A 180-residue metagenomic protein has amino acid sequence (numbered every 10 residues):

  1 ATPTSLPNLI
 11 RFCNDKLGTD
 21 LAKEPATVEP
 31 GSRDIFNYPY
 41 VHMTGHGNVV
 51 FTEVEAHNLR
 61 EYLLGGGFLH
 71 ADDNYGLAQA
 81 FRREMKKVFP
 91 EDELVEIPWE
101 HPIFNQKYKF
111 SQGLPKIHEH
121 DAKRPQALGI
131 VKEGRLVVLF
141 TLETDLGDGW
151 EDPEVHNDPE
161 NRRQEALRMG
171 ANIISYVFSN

Functional and structural regions predicted by a protein language model:
A1-Y40, T44-G47, V137, D145-L146 (+1 more regions): Aromatic-Pro/Gly-enriched surface loop or interdomain linker that acts as a lid/target-recognition segment
P3-I10, A56, R60, A78 (+3 more regions): Extracytoplasmic/secreted envelope proteins and their assembly/folding machinery, especially bacterial periplasmic
N14-G18, E61-L64, K86-P90, F178-S179: Sec-exported extracytoplasmic/periplasmic mature domains
T19-E29, A71-N74, D92-E100: Surface-exposed patches in mature extracellular/periplasmic domains of secreted proteins
E24-P30, G47, T52-N58, A122-Q126: Alpha-helical scaffolding within the catalytic cores of extracellular/periplasmic polymer-degrading hydrolases
S32-N37, L63-L64, G129-G134: Extracellular/periplasmic catalytic domains that process cell-envelope and extracellular macromolecules
Y40-Q79: Short alpha-beta junction capping motif
A78-E154, R162-A171: An acidic, glycine-rich "communication" segment
